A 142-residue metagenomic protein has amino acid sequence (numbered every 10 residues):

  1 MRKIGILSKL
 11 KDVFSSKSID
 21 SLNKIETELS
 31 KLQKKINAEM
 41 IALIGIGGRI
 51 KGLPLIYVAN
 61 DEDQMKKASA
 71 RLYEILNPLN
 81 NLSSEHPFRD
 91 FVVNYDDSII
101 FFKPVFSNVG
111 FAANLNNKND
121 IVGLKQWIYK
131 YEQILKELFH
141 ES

Functional and structural regions predicted by a protein language model:
R2-M40, I50-S142: Acidic, low-complexity cytosolic segments
G45-R49: Short acidic/glycine-rich beta-turn/loop cap or linker motifs at sensory/regulatory domain boundaries that couple input
